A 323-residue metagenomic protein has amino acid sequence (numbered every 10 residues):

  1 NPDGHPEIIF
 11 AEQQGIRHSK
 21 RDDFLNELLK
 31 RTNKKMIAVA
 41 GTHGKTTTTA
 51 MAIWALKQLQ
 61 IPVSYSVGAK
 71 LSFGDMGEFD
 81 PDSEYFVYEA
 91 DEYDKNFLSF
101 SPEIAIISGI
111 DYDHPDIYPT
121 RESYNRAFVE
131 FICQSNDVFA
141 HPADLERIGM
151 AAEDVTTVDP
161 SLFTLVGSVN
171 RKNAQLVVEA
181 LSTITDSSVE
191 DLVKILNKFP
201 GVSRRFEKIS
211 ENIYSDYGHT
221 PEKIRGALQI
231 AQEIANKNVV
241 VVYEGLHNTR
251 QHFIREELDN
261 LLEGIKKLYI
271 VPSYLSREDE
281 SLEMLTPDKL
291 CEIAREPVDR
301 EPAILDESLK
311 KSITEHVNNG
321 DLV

Functional and structural regions predicted by a protein language model:
P2-F139, E146-A152, V178, S182 (+1 more regions): Phosphate-binding loop of NTP-binding sites
F10, I16, Q134-F139, L228-A235 (+1 more regions): P-loop/Walker A phosphate-binding loop and immediately adjacent motor/lid segment at beta-alpha junctions
G15-R17, P102-I106, R147-V166, I213 (+1 more regions): Active-site regions of enzymes building and remodeling cell-envelope glycoconjugates
R21, I104, N238-V240, K267 (+1 more regions): Structural motif
V138-A143, V240-E244, G264-L275: Short internal beta-strands
A151, L258-N319: C-terminal helical cap/extension that packs against the catalytic core of soluble nucleotide-cofactor enzymes
F163-K267: Nucleotide phosphate-binding/pyrophosphate-handling subdomain across enzymes that bind or process nucleotide phosphates
